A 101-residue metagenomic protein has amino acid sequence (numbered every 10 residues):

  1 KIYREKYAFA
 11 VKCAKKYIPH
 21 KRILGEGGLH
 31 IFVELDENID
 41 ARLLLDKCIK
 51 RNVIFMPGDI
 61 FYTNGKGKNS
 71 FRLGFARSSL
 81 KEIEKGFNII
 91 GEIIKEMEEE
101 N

Functional and structural regions predicted by a protein language model:
K1, K21, V33-D36, Y62-T63 (+1 more regions): Short, contiguous acidic/charged loop-to-helix segments that flank catalytic cores in large enzymes
I2-V11, K21-E34: Conserved glycine-rich beta-strand-loop-beta hairpin in the small C-terminal domain of fold type I
F9, C13-Y17, K47, I93: Alpha-helical structural signal in soluble globular domains
A14, V33, L73-F75: Preference for bulky hydrophobic residues occupying beta-strand positions in well-ordered beta-sheet regions
K15-I23, E98-N101: Surface-exposed helix-capping loop/turn segments at secondary-structure junctions
V33-F71, K85: Conserved C-terminal alpha-helix-loop-beta "cap" of PLP-dependent enzymes that closes/shapes the active-site mouth
K50-R51, G65-N101: PLP-dependent enzyme catalytic core of the Aspartate aminotransferase-like
